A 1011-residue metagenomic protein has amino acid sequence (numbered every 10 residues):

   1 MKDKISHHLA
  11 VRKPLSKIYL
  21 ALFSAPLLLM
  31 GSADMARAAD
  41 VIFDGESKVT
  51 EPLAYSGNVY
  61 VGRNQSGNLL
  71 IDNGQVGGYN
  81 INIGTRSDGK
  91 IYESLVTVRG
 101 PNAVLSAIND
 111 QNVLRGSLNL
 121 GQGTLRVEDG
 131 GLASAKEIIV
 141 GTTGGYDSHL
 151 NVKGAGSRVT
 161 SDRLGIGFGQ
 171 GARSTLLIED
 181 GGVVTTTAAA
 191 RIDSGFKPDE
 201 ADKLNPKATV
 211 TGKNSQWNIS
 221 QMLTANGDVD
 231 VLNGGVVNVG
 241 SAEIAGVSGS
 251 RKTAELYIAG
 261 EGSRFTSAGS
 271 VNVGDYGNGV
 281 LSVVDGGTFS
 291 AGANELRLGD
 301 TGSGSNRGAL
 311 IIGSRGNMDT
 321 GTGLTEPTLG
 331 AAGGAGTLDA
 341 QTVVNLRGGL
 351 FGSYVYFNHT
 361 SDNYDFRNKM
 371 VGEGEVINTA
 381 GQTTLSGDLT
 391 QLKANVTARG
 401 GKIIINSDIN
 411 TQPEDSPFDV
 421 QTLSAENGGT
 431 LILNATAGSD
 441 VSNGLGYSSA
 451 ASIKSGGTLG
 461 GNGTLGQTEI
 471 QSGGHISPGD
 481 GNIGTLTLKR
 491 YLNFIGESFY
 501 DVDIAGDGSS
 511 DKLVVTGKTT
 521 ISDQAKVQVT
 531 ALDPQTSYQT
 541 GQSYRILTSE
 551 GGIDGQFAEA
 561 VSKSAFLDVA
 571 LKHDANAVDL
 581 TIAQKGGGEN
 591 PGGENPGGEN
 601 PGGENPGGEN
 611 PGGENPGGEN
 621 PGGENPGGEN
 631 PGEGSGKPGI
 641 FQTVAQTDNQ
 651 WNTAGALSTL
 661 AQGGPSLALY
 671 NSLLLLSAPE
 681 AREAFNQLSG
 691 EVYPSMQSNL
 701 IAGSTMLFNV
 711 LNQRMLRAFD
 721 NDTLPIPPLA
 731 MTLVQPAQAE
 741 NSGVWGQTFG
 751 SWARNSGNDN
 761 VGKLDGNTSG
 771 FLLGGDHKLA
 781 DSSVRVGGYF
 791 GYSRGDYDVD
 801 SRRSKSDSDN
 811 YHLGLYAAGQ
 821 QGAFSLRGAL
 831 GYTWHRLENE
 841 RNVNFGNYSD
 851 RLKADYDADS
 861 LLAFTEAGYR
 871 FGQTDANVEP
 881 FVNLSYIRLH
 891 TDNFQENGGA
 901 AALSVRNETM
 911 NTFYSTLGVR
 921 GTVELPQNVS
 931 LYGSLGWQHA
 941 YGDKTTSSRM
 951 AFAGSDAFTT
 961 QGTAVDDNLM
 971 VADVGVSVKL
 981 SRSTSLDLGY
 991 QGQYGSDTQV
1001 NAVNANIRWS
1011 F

Functional and structural regions predicted by a protein language model:
K4, G292-A293, D300-N317, G321-G348 (+7 more regions): Extracellular, surface-exposed repeat/solenoid domains
M35-Y79, V98, V231, I377-L389 (+1 more regions): N-terminal segments that cap or nucleate solenoid repeat domains
R63-N73, R86-S106, L118-G131, T142-V159 (+16 more regions): Surface-exposed loop/turn motifs in large extracellular/passenger domains
L69, L125, L176, V229 (+10 more regions): Outer-membrane beta-barrel pore domains and translocons
G249, G260, S270-G279, G372-T384 (+5 more regions): Extracellular beta-strand/loop-rich repeat segments of large surface/secreted proteins
L660-N877, D987-T998, N1004-S1010: Outer membrane beta-barrel translocator domains of Type V secretion systems
N758-N767, D800-D807, R836-D857, R888-N911 (+1 more regions): Solvent-exposed, glycine/polar-rich loop segments of beta-barrel outer-membrane systems
V786, A818, L861, F881 (+3 more regions): Outer membrane beta-barrel transmembrane domains
